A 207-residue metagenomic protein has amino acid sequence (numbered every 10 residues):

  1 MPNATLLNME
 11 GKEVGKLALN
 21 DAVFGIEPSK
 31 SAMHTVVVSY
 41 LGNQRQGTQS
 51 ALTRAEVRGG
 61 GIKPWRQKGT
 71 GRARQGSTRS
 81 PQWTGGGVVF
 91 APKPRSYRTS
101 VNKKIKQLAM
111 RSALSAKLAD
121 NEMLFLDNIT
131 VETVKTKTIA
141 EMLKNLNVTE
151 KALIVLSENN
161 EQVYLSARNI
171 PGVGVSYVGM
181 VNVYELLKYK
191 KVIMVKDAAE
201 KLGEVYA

Functional and structural regions predicted by a protein language model:
M1-Q46, A91-A207: Extended polybasic, low-complexity segments that bind anionic RNA or targeting/receptor surfaces
A4, N8, A18, Y40 (+4 more regions): Exposed boundary/loop context
A32-K68: A short, flexible low-complexity segment enriched in Lys/Arg and Gly/Pro that occurs in N-terminal basic tails
Q44-Q49, Q67, Q75, Q82 (+2 more regions): Residue-identity detector for glutamine
R54-F90: Glycine/serine-rich anion-binding loops at beta->alpha junctions that coordinate negatively charged ligand groups
